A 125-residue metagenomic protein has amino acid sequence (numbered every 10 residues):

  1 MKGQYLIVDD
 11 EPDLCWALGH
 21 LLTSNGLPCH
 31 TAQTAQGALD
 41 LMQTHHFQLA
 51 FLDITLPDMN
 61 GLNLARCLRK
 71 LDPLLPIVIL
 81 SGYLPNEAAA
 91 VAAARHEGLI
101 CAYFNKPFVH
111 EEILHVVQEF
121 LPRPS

Functional and structural regions predicted by a protein language model:
P12-H30: Two-component/phosphorelay signaling modules centered on CheY-like receiver
T31-L49: Acidic, metal-coordinating helix/loop segments flanking the phosphotransfer/catalytic sites of two-component signaling
Q33-T34, N60-N63: Acidic catalytic/metal-coordinating carboxylates
D40, L62-L75, A93: Short amphipathic alpha-helix used as the core "switch/output" element in two-component signaling
D53, S81: Active-site residues of response regulator receiver
L56: Receiver (REC) domain active-site loop signature in two-component systems and cognate sites in sensor histidine kinases
N63, L84-F104, E111, H115: Alpha4 helix (beta4-alpha4-beta5 surface) of REC/receiver domains from two-component response regulators
Q118-S125: The C-terminal output helix
